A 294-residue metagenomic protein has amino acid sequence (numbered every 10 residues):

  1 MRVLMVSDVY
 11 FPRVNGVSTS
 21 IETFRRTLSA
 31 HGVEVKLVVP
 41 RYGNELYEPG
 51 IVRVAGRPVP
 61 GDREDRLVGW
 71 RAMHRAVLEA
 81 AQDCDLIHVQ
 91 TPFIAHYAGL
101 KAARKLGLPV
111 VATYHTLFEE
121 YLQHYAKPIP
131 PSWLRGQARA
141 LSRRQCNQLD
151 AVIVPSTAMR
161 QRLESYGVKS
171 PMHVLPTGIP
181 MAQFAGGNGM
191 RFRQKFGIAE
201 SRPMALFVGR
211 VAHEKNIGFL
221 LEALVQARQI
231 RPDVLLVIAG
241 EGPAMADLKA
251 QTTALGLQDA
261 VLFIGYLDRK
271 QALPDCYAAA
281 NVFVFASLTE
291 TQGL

Functional and structural regions predicted by a protein language model:
M1-A55, Q82: N-terminal subdomain of nucleotide-sugar transferases
T19, P203-Q229, P243-K249: A conserved mid-protein helix/loop that constitutes part of the nucleotide-sugar donor-binding site
R41, A158, G178: Carbohydrate-associated surface elements
A81, C146, Y266, P274-A280: Short alpha-helical donor nucleotide-sugar binding micro-motif in glycosyltransferases
P92, L288: Aromatic "clamp/platform" in nucleotide-sugar-dependent glycosyltransferases that forms part of the donor/acceptor
K105, W133-A151: Membrane-proximal helix-turn-helix segments that form the acceptor-binding/catalytic region of lipid-linked
A185-I198: A short helix/loop element that forms part of the nucleotide-sugar donor recognition site in Leloir-type
A246-L267: Nucleotide-activated donor-binding/catalytic signature segment of Leloir-type glycosyltransferases, i.e., the conserved
